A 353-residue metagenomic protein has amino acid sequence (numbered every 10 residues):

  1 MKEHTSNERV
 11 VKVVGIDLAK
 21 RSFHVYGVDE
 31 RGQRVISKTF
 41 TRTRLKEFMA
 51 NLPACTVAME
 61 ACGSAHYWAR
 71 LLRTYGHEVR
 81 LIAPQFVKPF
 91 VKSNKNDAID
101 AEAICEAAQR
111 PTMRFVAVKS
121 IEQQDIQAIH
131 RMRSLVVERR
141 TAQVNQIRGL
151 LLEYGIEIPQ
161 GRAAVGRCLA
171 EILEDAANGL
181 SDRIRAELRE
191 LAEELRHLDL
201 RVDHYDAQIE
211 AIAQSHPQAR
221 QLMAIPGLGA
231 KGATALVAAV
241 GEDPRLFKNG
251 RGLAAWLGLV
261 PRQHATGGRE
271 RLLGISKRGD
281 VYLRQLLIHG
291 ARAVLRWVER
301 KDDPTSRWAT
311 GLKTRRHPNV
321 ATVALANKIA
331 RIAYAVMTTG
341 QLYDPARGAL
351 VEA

Functional and structural regions predicted by a protein language model:
M1-A353: A detector of single, family-specific signature residues that are central to catalytic or substrate-handling motifs
